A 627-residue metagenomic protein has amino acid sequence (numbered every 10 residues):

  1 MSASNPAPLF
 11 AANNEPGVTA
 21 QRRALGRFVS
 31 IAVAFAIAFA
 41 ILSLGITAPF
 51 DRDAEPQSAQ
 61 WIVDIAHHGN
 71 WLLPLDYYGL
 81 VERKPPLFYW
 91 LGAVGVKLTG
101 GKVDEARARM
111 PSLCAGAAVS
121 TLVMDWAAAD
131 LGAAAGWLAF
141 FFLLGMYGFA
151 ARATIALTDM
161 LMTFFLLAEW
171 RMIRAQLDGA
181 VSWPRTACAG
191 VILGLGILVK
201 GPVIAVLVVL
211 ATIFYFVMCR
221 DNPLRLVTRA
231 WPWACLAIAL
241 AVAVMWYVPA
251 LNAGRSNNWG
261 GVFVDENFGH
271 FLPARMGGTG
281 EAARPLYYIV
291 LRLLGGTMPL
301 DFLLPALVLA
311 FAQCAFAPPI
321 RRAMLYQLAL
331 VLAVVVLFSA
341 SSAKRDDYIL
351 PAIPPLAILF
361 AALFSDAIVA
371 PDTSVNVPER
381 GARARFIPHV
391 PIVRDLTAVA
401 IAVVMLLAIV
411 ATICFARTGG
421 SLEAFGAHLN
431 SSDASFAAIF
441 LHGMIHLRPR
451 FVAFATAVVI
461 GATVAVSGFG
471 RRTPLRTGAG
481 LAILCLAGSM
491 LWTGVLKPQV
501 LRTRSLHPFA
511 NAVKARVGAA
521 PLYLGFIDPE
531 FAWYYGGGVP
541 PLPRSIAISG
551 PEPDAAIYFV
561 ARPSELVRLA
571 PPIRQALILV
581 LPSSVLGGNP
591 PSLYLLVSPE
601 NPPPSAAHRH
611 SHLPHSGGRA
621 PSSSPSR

Functional and structural regions predicted by a protein language model:
S2-V375, R383, F415, A532 (+1 more regions): Membrane-integral, polyisoprenol-dependent glycosyltransferases of the GT-C/oligosaccharyltransferase superfamily
L9-E15, T19-A24, F28, A187 (+2 more regions): Membrane-embedded architecture of ER/inner-membrane glycosylation machinery
